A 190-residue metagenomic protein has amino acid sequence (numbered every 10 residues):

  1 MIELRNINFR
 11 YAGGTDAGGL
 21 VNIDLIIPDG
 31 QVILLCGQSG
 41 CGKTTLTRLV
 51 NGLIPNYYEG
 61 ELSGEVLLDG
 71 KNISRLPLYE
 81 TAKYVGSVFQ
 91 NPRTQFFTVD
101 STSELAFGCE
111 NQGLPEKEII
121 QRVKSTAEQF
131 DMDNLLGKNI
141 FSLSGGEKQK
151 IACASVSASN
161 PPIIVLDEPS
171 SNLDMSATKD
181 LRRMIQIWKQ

Functional and structural regions predicted by a protein language model:
M1-L4, F9-I23, I54-E59, R75-P77 (+1 more regions): A short, flexible loop at the N-terminus of ABC-type nucleotide-binding domains that lies
C36-Q38: The feature captures the beta-strand-to-loop junction immediately N-terminal to the Walker
E59-K71: Conserved ABC transporter NBD signature motif
K117-L135: Conserved ABC ATPase "signature" region
N139-L143, E147: Conserved ABC ATPase signature
V156-S157: ABC ATPase C-loop
N160: Conserved catalytic motifs of ABC-family nucleotide-binding domains
I164-D167: Catalytic Walker B motif of ABC-type/P-loop ATPase nucleotide-binding domains
